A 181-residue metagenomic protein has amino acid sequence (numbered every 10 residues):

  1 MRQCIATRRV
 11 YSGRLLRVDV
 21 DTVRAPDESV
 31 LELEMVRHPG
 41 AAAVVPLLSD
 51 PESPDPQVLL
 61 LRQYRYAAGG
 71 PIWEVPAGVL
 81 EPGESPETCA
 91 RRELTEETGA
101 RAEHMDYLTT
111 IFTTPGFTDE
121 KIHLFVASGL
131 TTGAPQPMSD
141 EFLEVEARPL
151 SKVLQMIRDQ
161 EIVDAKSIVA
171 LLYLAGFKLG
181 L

Functional and structural regions predicted by a protein language model:
R2, A6-T7, P71, P82 (+3 more regions): Nudix hydrolase/Nudix homology domain
Q3, R101-L108: A short coil-to-beta-strand element that immediately follows conserved catalytic motifs
T7-V45: Acidic, metal-coordinating catalytic segment for phosphate/diphosphate chemistry, firing primarily on the Nudix
R17-D21, Q57, P71, K121-H123: Short beta-strand micro-motifs in enzyme catalytic cores
V20-T22, P46, V126-S128, A147-P149: Short, well-ordered beta-strand micro-motif
T22-D27, I111-G133: Active-site-adjacent beta-strand/loop module that shapes the phosphate/pyrophosphate-binding cleft
V30, P51-S53, T131-G133, G180-L181: Short helix-loop capping/hinge motifs at secondary-structure junctions, enriched in acidic/polar residues
L33-P39, V45, S53-R92, E96 (+2 more regions): Conserved Nudix-box catalytic region and its N-terminal flanking loop in Nudix hydrolases and closely related
